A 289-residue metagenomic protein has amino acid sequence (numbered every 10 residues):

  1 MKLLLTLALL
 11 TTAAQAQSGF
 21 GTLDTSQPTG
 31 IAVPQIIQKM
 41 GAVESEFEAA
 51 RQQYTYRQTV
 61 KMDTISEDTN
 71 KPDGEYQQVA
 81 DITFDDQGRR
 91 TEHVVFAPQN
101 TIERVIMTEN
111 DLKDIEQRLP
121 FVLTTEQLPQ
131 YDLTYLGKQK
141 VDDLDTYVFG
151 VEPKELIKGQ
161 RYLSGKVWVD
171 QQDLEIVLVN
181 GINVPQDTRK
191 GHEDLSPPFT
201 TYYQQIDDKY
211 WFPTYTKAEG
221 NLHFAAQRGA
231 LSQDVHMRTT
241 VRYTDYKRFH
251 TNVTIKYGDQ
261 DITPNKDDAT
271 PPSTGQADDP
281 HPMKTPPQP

Functional and structural regions predicted by a protein language model:
M1-L3, T263: A generic membrane alpha-helix/interface feature
L3-T12: Sec-dependent N-terminal signal peptides
Q17-S164, Q171-V177, I182-P197, Q205-D207 (+2 more regions): Structured extracytoplasmic
